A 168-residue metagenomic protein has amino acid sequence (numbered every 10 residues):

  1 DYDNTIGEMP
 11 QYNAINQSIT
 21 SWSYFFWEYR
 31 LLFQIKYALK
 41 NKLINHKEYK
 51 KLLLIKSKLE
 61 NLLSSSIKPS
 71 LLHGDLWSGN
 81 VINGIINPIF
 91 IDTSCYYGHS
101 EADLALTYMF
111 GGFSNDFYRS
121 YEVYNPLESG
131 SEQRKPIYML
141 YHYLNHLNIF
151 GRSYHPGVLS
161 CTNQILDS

Functional and structural regions predicted by a protein language model:
D1-L71: An alpha-helical support segment within catalytic cores of ATP-dependent transferases
N4-I6, L106, L166: Low-complexity, compositionally biased segments
I15-S18, W22-W27, K36, S70-L71 (+4 more regions): Active-site Asp-x-Gly
K50-K51, H142, H146, D167-S168: Charged phosphate-binding loop/patch that engages nucleotide di/tri-phosphates or the phosphate backbone of nucleic
L54, K58, D116, S120 (+1 more regions): Alpha-helical elements of Rossmann-like donor-binding domains used by nucleotide-donor carbohydrate transfer enzymes
R152-S168: Short, basic/aromatic-enriched C-terminal tail that caps enzymatic domains
